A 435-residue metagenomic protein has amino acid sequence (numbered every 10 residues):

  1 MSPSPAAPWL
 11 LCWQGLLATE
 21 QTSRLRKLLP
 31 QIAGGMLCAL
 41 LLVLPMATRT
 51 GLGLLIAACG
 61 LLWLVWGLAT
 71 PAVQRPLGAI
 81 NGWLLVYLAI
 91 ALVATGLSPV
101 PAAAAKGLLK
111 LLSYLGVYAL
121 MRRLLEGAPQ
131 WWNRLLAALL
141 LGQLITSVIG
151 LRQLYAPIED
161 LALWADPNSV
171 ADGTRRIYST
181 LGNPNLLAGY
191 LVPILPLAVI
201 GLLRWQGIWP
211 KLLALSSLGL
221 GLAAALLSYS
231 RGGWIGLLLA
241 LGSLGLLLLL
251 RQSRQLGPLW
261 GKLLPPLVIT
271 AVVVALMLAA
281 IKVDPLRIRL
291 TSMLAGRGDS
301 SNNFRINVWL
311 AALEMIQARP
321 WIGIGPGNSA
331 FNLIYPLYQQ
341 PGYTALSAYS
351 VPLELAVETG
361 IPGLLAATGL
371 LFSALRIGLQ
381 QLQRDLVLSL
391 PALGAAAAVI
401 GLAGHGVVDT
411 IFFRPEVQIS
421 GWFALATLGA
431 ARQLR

Functional and structural regions predicted by a protein language model:
M1-K106, G116-L140, G201-K211, L259-L264 (+1 more regions): Transmembrane signal-anchor hairpin modules in multi-pass inner-membrane enzymes, especially those that act on
W9-C12, L17, G35-L41, A58-W63 (+11 more regions): Alpha-helical transmembrane segments of multi-pass inner-membrane proteins
G35, V170-T174, S179, W309 (+4 more regions): Alpha-helical membrane-protein architecture signal
L41-T48, A356-T359, L390-A430: Membrane helix-loop boundary segments at the extracytoplasmic
M46-I56, K106-G107, S179-L191, G232 (+2 more regions): Membrane-interface micro-motifs in multi-pass membrane enzymes
L97-K106, L226-R231, V407-F412: Membrane-interface helix caps and helix-loop-helix hairpins in membrane proteins
D172-I177, L241, L259-L263, M277-L310 (+1 more regions): Flexible juxtamembrane loops connecting transmembrane helices in multi-pass membrane enzymes that build or modify
G296-L310, A318, I322-T359: Long extracytoplasmic/lumenal interhelical loops at the membrane interface of multi-pass membrane proteins
